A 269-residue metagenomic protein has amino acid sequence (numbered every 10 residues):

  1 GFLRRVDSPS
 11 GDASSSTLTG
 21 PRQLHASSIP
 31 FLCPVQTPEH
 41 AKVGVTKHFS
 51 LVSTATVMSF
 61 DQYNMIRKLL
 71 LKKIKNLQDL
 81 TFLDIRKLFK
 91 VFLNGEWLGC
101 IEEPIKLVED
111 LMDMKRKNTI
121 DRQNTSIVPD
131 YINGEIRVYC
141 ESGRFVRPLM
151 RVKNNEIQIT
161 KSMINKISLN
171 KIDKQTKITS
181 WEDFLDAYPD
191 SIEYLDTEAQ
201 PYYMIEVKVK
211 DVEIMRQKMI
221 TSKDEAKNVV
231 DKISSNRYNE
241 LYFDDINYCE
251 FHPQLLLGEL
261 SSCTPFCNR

Functional and structural regions predicted by a protein language model:
G1-R269: Conduit-forming functional cores of very large proteins
